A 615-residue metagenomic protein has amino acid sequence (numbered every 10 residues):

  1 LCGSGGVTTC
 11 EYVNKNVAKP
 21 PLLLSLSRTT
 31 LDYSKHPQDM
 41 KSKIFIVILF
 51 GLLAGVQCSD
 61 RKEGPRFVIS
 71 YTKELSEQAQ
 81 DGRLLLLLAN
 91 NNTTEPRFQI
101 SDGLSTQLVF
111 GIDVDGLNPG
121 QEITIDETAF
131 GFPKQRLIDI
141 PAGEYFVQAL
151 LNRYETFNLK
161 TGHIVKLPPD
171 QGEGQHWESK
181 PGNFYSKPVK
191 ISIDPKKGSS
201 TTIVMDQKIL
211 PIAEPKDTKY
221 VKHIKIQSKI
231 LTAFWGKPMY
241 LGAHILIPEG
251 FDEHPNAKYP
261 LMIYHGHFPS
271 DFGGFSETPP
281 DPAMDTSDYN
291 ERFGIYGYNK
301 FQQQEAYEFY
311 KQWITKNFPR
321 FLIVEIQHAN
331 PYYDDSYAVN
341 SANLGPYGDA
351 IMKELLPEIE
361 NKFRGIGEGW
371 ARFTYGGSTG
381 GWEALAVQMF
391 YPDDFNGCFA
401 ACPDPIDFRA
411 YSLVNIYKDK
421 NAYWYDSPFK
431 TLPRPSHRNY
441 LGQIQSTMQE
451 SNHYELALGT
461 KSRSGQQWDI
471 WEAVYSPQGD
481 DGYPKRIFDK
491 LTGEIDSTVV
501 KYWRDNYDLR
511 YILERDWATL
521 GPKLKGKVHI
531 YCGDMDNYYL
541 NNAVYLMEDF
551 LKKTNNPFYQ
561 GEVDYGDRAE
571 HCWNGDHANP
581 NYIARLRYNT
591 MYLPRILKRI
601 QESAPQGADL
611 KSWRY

Functional and structural regions predicted by a protein language model:
L1-S4, C10, A18-E63: Bacterial Sec-dependent N-terminal signal peptides
K43-I46, E74, G131, L137: Generic detector of short alpha-helix boundary/capping microenvironments and adjacent low-complexity segments
K62-Y71, E77-L84, Y240-H244: Contiguous beta-strand segments within globular domains
N90-F130, R136-Y615: Non-catalytic cap/lid and distal C-terminal segments of serine-dependent acyl enzymes
